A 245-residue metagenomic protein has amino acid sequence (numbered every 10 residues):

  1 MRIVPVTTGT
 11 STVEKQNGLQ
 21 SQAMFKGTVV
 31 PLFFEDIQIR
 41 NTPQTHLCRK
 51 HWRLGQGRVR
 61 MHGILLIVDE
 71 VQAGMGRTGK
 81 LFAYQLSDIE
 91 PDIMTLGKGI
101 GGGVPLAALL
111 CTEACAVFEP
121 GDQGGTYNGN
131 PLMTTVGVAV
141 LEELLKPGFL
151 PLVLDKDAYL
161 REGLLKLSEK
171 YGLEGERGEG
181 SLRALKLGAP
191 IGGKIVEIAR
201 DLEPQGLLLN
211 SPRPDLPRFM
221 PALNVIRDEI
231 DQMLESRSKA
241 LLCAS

Functional and structural regions predicted by a protein language model:
M1-S245: Conserved N-terminal phosphate-binding loop of PLP-dependent enzymes in the Aspartate aminotransferase
